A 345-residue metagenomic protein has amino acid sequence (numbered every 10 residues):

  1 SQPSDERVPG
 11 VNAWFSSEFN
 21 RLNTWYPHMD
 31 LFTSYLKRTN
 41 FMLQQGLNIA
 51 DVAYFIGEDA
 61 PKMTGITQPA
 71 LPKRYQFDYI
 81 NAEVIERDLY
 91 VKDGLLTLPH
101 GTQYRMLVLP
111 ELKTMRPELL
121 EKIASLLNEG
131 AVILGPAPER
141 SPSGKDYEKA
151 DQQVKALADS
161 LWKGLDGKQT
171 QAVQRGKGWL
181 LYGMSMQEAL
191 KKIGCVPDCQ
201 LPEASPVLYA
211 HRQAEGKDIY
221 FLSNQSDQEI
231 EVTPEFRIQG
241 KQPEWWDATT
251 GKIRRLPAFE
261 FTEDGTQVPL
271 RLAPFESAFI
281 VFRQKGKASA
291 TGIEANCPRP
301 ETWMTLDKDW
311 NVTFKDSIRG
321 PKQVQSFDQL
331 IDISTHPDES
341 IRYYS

Functional and structural regions predicted by a protein language model:
S1-Y344: Carbohydrate-binding surfaces of carbohydrate-active enzymes
